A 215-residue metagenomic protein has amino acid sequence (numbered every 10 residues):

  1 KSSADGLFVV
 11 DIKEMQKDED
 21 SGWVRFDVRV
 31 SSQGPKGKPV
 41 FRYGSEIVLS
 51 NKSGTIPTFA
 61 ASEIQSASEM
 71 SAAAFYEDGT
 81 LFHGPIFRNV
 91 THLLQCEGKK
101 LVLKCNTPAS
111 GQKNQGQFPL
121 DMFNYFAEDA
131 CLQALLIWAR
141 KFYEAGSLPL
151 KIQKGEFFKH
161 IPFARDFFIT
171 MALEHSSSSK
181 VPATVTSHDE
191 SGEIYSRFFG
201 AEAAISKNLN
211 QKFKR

Functional and structural regions predicted by a protein language model:
K1-R215: Acyl-thioester-processing domains in fatty-acid/polyketide/NRPS systems
